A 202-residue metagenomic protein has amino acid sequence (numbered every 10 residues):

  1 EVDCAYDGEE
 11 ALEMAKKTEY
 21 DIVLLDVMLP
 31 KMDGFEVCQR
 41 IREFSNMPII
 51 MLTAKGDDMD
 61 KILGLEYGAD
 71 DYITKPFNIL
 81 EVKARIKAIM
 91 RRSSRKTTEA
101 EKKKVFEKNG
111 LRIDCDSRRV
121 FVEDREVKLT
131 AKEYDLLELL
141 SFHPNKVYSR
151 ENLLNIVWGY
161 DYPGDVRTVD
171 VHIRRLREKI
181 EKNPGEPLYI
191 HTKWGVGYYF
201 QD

Functional and structural regions predicted by a protein language model:
E1-Y6, M14: Short hydrophobic/Thr-rich beta-strand motif most characteristic of the beta2 strand and flanking loop of CheY-like
A5-E9, K61: Conserved Asp/Asn-Gly motif in the active-site loop of CheY-like receiver
A11, G64-L65, L153: Residue preferences within the helical output face of two-component receiver
E19-D21, F44-I49, P163: His-Asp phosphorelay/catalytic-motif detector in bacterial-type signaling
E19-L24, L29: Active-site beta3 strand of CheY-like receiver
K31-F35, Q39, E43, P48-E107: Basic, amphipathic DNA-recognition helix from helix-turn-helix-like DNA-binding domains
A88-V147, E151: Short, Lys/Arg-enriched segments at the junction into DNA-binding effector domains of transcriptional regulators
K96-T97, K103-V105, K128, I173 (+1 more regions): DNA-binding patch around the recognition helix
